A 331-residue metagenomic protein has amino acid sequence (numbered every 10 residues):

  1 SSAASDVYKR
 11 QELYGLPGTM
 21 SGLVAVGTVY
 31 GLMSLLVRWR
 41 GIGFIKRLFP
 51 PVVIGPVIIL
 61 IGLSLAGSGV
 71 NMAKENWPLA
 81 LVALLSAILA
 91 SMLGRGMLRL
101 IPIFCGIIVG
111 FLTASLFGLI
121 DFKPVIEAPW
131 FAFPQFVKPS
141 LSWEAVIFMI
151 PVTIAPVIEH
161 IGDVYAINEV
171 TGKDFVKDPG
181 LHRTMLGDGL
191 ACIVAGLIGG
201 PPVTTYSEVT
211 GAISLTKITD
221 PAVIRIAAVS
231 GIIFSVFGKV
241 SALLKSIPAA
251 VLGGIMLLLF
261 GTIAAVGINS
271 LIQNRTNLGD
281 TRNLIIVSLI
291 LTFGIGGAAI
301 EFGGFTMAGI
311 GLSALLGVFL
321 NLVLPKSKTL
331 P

Functional and structural regions predicted by a protein language model:
S1-Y8: Short, small-residue-biased leader/transition segments that mark boundaries at the very start of proteins
K9-E12, S91, V209-I224, S230-F234: Interfacial segments of multi-pass membrane proteins
R10, I45, A66, I167 (+2 more regions): Hydrophobic alpha-helical interface/terminus motif in multipass membrane transporters
P17, S21-P124, A228-P331: Membrane-embedded alpha-helical modules
V37, I58, L81, P129 (+4 more regions): Juxtamembrane loop-helix boundary motifs flanking transmembrane segments in multi-pass membrane proteins
P51-I54, P78, K138-V146, F175-T184 (+3 more regions): Membrane-interfacial loop-to-helix junctions in multi-pass transporters
I103-H182: Helix-loop-helix hairpins and the membrane-proximal interhelical loops of multi-pass alpha-helical transport proteins
P151-P221: Membrane-embedded helical hairpins/re-entrant loop segments and their flanking transmembrane helices within multi-pass
